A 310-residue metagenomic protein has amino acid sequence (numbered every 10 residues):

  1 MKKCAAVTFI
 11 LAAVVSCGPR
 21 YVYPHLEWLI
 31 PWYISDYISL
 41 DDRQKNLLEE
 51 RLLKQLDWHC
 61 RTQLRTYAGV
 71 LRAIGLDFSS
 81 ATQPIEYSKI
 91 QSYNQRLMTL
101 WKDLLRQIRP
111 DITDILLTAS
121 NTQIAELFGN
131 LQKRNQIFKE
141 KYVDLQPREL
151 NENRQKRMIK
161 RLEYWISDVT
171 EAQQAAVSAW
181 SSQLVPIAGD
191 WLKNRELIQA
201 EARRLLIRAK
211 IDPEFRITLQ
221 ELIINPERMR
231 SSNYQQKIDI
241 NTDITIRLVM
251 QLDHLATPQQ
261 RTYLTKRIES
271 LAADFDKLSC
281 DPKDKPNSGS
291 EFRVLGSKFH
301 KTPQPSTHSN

Functional and structural regions predicted by a protein language model:
V14-S16: C-terminal motif of bacterial Sec signal peptides marking the signal peptidase cleavage site
G18-R20: Bacterial signal peptide processing site
P24-H59: Start-of-domain marker
P31-W32, R195-S288, H308-N310: A cross-kingdom marker for long, charged
I34, L48, L105-A119, L127 (+4 more regions): Short, structured motif recognition centered on aromatic/hydrophobic residues
R65-L100: Signal peptide-directed extracytoplasmic domains
P110-Y234: Extended amphipathic alpha-helical interaction segments
N287-N310: Short, basic, low-complexity termini and linkers enriched in Ser/Thr/Gly/Pro that act as targeting/leader peptides
